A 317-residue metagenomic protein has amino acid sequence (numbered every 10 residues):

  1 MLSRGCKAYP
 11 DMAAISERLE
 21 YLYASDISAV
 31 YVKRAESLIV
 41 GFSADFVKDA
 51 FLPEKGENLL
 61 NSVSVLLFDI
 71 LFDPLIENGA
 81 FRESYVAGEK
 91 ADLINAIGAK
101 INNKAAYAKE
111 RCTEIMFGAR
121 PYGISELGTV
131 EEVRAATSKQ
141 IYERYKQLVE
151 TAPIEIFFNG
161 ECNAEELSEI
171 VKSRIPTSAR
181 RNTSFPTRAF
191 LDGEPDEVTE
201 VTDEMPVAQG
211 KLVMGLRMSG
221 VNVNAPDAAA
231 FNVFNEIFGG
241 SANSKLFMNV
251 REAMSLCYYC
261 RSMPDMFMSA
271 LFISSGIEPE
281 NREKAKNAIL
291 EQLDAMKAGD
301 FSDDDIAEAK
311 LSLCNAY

Functional and structural regions predicted by a protein language model:
M1-L22, M214, A225-F238, M248-V250: Active/ligand-binding-proximal structured segments within catalytic/core domains that scaffold catalytic residues
G5-Y9, A50-E54, D73-R82: Short, polar/flexible loop-turn hinges at active-site or ligand-entry regions and domain interfaces
M12-D69, A106-G128, P153-N159, M214-R217 (+2 more regions): M16 family metallopeptidases and their MPP-like homologs
S16, D73-I97, T183-G193, E291-Y317: Acidic/histidine-enriched alpha-helical segments
R34-A35, F117, Q140-I141, R174-T177: Structured catalytic cores of enzymes that bind and process phosphorylated ligands/cofactors
V63, R144, L167-I170, L246 (+1 more regions): Hydrophobic side chains in well-ordered alpha-helices
I94-T151: Scaffold signal of the M16-like zinc-metallopeptidase fold and its non-catalytic homologs
M116, Y122, E126-E132, Q147-T151 (+1 more regions): An aromatic/glycine/proline-enriched structural segment found at the starts of mature extracellular/organellar domains
